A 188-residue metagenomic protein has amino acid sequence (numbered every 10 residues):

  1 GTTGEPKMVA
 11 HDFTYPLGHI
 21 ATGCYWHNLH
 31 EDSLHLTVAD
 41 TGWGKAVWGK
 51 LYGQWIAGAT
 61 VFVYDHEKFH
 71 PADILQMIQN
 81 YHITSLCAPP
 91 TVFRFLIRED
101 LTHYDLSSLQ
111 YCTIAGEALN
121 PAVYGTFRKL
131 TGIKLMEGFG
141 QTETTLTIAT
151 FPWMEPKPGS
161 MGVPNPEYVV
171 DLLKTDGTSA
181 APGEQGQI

Functional and structural regions predicted by a protein language model:
G1-L17: Conserved AMP-binding A3 loop
G1-T2, H35, I78, L86 (+4 more regions): Conserved S/T- and glycine-rich ATP-binding loop of Class I adenylate-forming
A10-D12, I148-P152, L173-K174: Short beta-strand-to-turn element immediately C-terminal to the catalytic PLP-Schiff-base lysine in fold type I
T14-L34, T41-T84, E99: Conserved AMP-binding/adenylation subdomain of ANL enzymes
T37-V38, V63-D65, T113-A115, M161 (+1 more regions): Thr-Gly-centered strand-to-loop micro-motif
I56, I83-A88, I97-K157, V169: Gly/Ser/Thr-rich phosphate-binding loop
G159-N165, S179: Short Gly/Pro-enriched turn/cap motifs at secondary-structure boundaries
D171-I188: Conserved beta-loop-beta connector loops within the AMP-binding
